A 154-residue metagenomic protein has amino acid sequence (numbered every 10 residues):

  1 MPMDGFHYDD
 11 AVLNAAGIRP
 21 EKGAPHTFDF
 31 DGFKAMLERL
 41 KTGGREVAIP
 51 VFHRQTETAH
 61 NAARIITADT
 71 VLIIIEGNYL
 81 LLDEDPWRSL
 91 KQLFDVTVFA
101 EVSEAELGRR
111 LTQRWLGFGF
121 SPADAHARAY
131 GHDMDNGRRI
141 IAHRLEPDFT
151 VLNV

Functional and structural regions predicted by a protein language model:
P2, H7-E57, L72: Conserved nucleotide-sensing/catalytic segment adjacent to the nucleotide-binding pocket in NTP-handling enzymes
M3, E76-N78, V154: Fold-independent oxyanion-binding glycine-rich loops and adjacent beta-strand/coil segments at enzyme active sites
D4, D95, D148: Receiver (REC) domain switch/active-site residues of two-component response regulators
H26-D29, L107, D133-N136: Helical mechanochemical/support elements of P-loop NTPase systems and associated helical scaffolds
P50-Q55, I75-N78, A127-Y130: Short, flexible loop segments at the rims of nucleotide/cofactor-binding pockets, characterized by
T56-R114: ATP-dependent NMP and nucleoside kinases share a basic, alpha-helical "lid"
A62, D85-R88, Q113-V154: Small-molecule kinase domains that catalyze NTP-dependent phosphoryl transfer to phosphate-bearing small molecules
